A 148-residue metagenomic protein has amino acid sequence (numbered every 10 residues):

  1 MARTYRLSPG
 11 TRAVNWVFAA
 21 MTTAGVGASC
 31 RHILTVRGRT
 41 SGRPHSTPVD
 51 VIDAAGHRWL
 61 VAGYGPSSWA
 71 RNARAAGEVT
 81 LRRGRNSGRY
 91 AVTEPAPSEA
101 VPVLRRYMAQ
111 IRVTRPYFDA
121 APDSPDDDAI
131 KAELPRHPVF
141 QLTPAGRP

Functional and structural regions predicted by a protein language model:
M1-R31, R106-A109, V113-D123, K131-R136: Alpha-helical membrane-targeting segments
M1-T11, N15, I33-G38, S87-S98: N-terminal short leaders/motifs
L7-S8, P44-T47, L81: Short amphipathic alpha-helical segments, especially helix-boundary/capping motifs
T22-A24, R58-R71: Covalent nucleotidyltransferase core used to form phosphodiester bonds in nucleic acids
V26, D53-A54, R83-G84: Short, flexible turn/loop "capping" segments at secondary-structure junctions
S29-Y64: Short beta-strand segments
A54-G56, N86, R147: Short strand-connecting beta-turns/loops that link adjacent beta-strands
Y64-A145: Short, structured beta-strand-loop surface elements
